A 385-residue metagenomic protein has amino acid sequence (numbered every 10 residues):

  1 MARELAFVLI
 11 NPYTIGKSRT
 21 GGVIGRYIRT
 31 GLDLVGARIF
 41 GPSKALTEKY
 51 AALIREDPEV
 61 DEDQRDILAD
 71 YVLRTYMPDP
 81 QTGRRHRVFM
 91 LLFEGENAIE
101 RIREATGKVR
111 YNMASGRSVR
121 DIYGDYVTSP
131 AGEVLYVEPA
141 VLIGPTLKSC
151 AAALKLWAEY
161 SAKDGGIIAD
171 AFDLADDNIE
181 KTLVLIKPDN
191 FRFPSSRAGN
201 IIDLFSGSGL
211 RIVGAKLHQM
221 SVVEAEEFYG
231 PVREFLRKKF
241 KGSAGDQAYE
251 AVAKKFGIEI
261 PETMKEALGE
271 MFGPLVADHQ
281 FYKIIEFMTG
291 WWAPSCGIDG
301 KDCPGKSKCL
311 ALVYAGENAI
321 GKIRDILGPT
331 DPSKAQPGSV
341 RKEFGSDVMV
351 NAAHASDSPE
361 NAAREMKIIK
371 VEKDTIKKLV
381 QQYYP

Functional and structural regions predicted by a protein language model:
M1-P385: Non-catalytic terminal and connector segments of soluble metabolic enzymes
